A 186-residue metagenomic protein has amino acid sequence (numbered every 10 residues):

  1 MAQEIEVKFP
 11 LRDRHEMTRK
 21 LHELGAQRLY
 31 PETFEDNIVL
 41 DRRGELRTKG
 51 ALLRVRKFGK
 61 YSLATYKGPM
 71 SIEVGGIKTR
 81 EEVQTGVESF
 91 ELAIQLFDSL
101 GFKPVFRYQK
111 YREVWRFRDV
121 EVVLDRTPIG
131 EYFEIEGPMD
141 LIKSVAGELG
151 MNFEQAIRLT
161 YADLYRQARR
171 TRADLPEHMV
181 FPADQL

Functional and structural regions predicted by a protein language model:
M1-V120, N152-L186: N-terminal strand-loop-strand beta-hairpin
V122, L141-S144: C-terminal accessory/tail domains of diverse enzymes
L124-I129: A contiguous pocket-lining binding segment that forms or flanks enzyme active sites
Y132: Short, charged/polar micro-motifs that form catalytic or ligand-binding hotspots
K143-Q155: Long, well-ordered alpha-helical scaffolding segments within enzyme catalytic domains, especially pronounced
